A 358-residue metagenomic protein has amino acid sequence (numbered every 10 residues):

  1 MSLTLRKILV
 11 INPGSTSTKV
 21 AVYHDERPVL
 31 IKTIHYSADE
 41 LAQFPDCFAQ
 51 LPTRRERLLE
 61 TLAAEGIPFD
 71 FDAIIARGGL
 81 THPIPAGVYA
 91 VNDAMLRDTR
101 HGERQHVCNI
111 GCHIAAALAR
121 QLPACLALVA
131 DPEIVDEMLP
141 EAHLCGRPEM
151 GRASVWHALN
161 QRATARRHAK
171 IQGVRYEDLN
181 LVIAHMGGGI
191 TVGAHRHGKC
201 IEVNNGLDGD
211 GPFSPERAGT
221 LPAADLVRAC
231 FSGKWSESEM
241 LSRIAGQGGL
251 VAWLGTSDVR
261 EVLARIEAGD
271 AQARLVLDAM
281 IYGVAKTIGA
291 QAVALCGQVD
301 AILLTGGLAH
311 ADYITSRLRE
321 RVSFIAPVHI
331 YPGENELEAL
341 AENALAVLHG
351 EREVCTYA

Functional and structural regions predicted by a protein language model:
K7-I11, F71-I75, L181-H185: Short glycine-aspartate micro-motif
I8-A49: Short glycine-rich, Thr/Ser-proximal phosphate-binding strand/loop in the N-terminal lobe of ATP-dependent enzymes
L58-A73, I171-V174, I288-D300: Phosphate/pyrophosphate-binding loops at sites that engage ATP/ADP/AMP, CoA/4′-phosphopantetheine, polyphosphate
L62-C108, L126, I134-C145: Short beta-strand-loop/turn "lid" adjacent to the catalytic site in phosphate-handling enzymes
I110-A117, L144, E149-L181, G189 (+2 more regions): Glycine-rich phosphate-binding loop plus the immediately following alpha-helix
S242-C296: Adenine-nucleotide phosphate-binding core of ATP-dependent small-molecule kinases
V299-L318: Glycine-rich phosphate-binding loops at beta-strand->alpha-helix junctions
D312, S316-E342: Conserved phosphate-binding/catalytic loops in two-lobed NTP-binding clefts
